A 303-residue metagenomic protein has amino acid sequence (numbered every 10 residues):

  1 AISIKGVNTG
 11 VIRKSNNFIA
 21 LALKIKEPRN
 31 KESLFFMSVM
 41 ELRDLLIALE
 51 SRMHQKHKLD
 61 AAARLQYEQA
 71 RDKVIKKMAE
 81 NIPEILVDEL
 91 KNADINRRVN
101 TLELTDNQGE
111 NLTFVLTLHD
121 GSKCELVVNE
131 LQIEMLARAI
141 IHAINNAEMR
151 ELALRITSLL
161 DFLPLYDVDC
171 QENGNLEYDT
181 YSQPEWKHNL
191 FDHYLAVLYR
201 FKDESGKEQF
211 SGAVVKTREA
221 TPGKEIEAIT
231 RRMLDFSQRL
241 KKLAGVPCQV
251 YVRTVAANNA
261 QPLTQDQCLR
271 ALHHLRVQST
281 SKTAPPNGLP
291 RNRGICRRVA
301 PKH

Functional and structural regions predicted by a protein language model:
A1-F18, P28, E32, F36-V39 (+5 more regions): An N-terminus-focused feature that recognizes amino-terminal "leader" regions
A1-S15, I75-F114, C170-D203: Intrinsic, low-complexity N-terminal interaction/targeting segments
R13-L65, N111-R155, D203-G245: Extended intrinsically disordered, low-complexity coil regions enriched in Ser, Thr, Gly, Ala and often Pro
N16-N17, K24-P28, A196-H303: C-terminal functional regions that serve as terminal interaction/effector modules
D60-E84, R150-D169, G174-Y178: Negatively charged, low-complexity tracts enriched in Asp/Glu with abundant Ser/Thr
L86-L90, H119, N129, G288-L289: Aromatic-residue detector
